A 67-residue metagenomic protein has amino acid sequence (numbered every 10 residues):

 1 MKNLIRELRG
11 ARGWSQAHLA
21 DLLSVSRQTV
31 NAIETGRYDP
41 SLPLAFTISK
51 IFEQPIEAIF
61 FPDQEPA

Functional and structural regions predicted by a protein language model:
N3-L22: Short basic helix-loop element that most often maps to the first helix and adjoining turn of HTH DNA-binding modules
A17, Q28, E57: Key DNA-contact positions within bacterial/archaeal DNA-binding proteins
V25-Y38: Recognition helix of helix-turn-helix/homeodomain-like DNA-binding domains that insert into the DNA major groove
R37-T47, P66: Short, basic-rich loop-to-helix N-cap that marks the start of a DNA-contacting helix
P43-A58: DNA major-groove recognition helix of helix-turn-helix/homeodomain DNA-binding modules
K50, F60-A67: Short, charged recognition helix plus adjacent turn of helix-turn-helix-like nucleic-acid-binding domains
